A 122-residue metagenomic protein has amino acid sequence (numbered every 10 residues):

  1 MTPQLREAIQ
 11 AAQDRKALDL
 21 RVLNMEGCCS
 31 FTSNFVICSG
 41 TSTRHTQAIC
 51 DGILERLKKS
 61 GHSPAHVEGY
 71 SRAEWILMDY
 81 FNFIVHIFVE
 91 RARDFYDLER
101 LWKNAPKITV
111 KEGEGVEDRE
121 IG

Functional and structural regions predicted by a protein language model:
M1-G27, R44-A48, E55, S60 (+3 more regions): Long, contiguous binding/interaction regions
T32-N34: Short amphipathic alpha-helical segments
I37-G40: Short hydrophobic/aromatic beta-strand micro-patches that form the beta-sheet surface supporting nucleotide- or nucleic
S63: Extended, positively charged loop/linker patches that create polyanion-binding surfaces
M78-Y80: Active-site beta-strand termini and strand-to-loop segments that position acidic
